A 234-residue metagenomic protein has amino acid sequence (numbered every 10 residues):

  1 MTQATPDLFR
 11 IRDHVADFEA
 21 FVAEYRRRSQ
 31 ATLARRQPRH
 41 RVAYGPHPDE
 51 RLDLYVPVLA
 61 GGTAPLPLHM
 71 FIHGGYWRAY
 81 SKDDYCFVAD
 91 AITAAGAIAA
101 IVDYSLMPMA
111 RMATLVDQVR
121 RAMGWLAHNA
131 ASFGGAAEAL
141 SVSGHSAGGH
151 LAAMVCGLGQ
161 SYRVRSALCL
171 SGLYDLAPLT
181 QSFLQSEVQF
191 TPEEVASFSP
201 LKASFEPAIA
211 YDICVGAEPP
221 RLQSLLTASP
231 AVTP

Functional and structural regions predicted by a protein language model:
M1-P234: Alpha/beta-hydrolase superfamily serine-hydrolase fold, recognizing
